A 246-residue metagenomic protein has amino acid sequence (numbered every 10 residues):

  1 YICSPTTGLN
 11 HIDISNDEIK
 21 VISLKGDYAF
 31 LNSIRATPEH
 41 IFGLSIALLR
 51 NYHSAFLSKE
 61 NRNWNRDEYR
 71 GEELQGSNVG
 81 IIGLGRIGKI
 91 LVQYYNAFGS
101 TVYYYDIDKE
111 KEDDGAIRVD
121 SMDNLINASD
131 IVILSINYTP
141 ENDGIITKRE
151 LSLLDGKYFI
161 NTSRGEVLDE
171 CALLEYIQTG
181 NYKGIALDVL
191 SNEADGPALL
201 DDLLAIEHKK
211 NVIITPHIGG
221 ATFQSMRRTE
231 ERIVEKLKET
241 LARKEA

Functional and structural regions predicted by a protein language model:
Y1, N16-I22, D113-M122, K209-V212: Active-site regions of enzymes building and remodeling cell-envelope glycoconjugates
Y1-F56: Phosphate/diphosphate ligand-binding glycine-rich loop within oxidoreductases
Y1-S4, G99-D106, I185-D188: Short, hydrophobic beta-strand segments that form beta-sheet elements in well-ordered domains
T7, D130, S135-Y138, S163-R164 (+1 more regions): Short glycine-/small-residue-rich Rossmann-like dinucleotide-binding loops
N32-H40, L44, R86, Q224-K236: Mid-domain beta-loop-alpha active-site segment that forms a flexible, acidic cofactor/metal-binding surface
D67-G156: Rossmann-like dinucleotide/phosphate-binding beta-alpha-beta segment
G156-Y158, S163-A246: Rossmann-like dinucleotide-binding domain for NAD(H)/NADP(H)
